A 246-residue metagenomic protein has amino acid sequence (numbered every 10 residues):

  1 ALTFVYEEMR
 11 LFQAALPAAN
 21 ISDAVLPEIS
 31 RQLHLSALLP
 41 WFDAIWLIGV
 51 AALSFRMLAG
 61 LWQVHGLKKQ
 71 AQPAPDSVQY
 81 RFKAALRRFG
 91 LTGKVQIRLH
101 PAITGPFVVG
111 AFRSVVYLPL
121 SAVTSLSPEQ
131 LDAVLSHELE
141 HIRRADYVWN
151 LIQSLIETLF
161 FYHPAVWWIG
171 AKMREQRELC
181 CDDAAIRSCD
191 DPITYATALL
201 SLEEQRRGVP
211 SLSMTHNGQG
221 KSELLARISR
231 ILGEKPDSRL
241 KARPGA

Functional and structural regions predicted by a protein language model:
A1-A246: Membrane-embedded and juxtamembrane structural elements of multi-pass membrane proteins
